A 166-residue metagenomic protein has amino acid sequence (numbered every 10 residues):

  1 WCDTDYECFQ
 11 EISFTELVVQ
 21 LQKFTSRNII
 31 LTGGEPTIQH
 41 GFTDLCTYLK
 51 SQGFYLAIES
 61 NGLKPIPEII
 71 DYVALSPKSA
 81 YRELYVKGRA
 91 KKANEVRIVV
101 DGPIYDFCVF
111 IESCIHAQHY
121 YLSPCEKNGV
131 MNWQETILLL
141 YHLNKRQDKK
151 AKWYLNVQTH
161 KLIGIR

Functional and structural regions predicted by a protein language model:
W1-I70: Conserved Radical SAM active-site core
Q10-Q20, V86-K87, V99, P103-I104 (+1 more regions): General structural signal for secondary-structure boundaries
V18, Q22-F24, E68-Y85, K92 (+1 more regions): Structural recognition of alpha->loop->beta junctions
K23, I104-R166: Auxiliary Fe-S-binding modules of radical SAM enzymes
G34-P36, N61-L63, K78, V99-D101 (+2 more regions): Active-site beta-loop-alpha junctions enriched in small/polar residues
G41-Q118: Radical SAM/AdoMet-radical enzyme domain recognition
